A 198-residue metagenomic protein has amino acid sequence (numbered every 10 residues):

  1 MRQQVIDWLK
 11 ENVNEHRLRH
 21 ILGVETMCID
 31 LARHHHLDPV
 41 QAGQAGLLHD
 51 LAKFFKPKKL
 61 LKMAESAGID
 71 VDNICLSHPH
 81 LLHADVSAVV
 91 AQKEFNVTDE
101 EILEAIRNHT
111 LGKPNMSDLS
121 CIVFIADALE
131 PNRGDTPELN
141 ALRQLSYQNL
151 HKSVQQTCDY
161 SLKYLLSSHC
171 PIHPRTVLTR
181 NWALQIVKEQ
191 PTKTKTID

Functional and structural regions predicted by a protein language model:
D7-E11, H34-Q156: Divalent metal-dependent catalytic cores for phosphoryl transfer on phosphate-bearing substrates
E15-R17: A short, charge-rich alpha-helical start-of-domain segment used by transcription regulators
K152-S168: Long, amphipathic alpha-helical surface segments
K163-D198: Charged phosphate-binding loop/patch that engages nucleotide di/tri-phosphates or the phosphate backbone of nucleic
